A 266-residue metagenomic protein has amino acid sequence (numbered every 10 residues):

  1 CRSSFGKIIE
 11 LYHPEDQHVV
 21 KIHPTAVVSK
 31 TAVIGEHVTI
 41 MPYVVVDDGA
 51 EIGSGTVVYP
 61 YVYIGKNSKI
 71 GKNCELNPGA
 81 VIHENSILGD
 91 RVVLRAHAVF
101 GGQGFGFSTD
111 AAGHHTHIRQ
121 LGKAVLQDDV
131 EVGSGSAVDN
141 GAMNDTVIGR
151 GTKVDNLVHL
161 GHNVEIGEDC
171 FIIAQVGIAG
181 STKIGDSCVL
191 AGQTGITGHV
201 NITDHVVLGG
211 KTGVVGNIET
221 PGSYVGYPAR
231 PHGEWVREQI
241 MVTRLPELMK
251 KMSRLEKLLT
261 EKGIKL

Functional and structural regions predicted by a protein language model:
C1-S29, E36-H37: Short, basic phosphate-binding NTP loop
S3, K7, V125, D129 (+3 more regions): Alpha-helical scaffold segments in soluble metabolic enzymes
K7-E10, E219-T220, V236-R237: Short amphipathic alpha-helical segments
L11, E15, H97, G133 (+1 more regions): Change "in soluble alpha/beta enzymes" to "in soluble alpha/beta proteins
D16, S86, A142, Q239 (+1 more regions): Residues at alpha-helix boundaries and short interhelical turns
K21-P231: Structural signal for interior beta-strand "rungs" in well-ordered beta-sheet cores of soluble enzyme domains
R230-L266: Long, leucine- and charge-enriched amphipathic alpha-helices that form heptad-repeat coiled-coil/leucine-zipper-like
